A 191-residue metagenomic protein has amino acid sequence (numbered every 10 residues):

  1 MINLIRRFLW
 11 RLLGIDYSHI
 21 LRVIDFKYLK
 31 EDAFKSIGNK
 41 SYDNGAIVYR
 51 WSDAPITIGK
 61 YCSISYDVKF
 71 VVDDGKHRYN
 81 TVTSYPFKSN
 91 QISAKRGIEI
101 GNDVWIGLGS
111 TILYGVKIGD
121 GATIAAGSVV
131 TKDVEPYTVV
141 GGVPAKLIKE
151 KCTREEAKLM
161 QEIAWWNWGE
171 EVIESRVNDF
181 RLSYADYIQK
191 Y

Functional and structural regions predicted by a protein language model:
M1-L29: Membrane-proximal basic amphipathic "stem/tether" segments
F8, D32, F87-I112, P144-Y191: C-terminal segments of enzyme domains that contribute to small-molecule binding surfaces
D25, S36, Y42-V116, V143-P144: Flexible, glycine/small-residue-enriched loop-and-beta-strand segment within the central core of proteins
D73, T81, D133, I148-E150 (+1 more regions): Residues that scaffold the ATP/ADP-binding catalytic core of kinase and kinase-like folds
L108-A122, S128-K132: Beta-rich strand-turn-strand
G119, T131-G141, E150: Short conserved catalytic/interaction loops centered on acidic-Pro-aromatic/His motifs
I124, G142: Conserved G/P- and acidic residue-centered "switch" motifs that form tight phosphate/ATP-binding loops in soluble
